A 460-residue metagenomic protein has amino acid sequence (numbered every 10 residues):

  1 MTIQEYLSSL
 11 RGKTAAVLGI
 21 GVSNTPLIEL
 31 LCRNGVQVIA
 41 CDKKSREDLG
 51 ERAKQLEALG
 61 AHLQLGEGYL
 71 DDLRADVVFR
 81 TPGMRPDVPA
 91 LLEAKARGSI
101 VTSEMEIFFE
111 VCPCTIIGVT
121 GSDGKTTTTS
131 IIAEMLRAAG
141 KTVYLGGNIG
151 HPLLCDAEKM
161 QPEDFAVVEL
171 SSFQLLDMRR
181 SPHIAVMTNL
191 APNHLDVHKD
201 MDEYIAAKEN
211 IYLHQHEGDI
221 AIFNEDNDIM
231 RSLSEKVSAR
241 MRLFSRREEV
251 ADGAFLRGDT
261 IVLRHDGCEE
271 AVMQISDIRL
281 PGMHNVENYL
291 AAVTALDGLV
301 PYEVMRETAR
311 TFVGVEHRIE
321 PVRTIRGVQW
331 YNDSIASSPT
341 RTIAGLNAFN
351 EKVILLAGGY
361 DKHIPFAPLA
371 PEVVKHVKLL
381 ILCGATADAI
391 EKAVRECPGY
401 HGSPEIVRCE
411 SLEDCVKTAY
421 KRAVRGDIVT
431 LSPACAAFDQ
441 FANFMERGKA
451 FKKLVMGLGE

Functional and structural regions predicted by a protein language model:
M1-S103, I107, K392: N-terminal leader/targeting and accessory segments in enzymes
I3-T14, N24-N34, T142, M273-K378: Nucleotide phosphate-binding/pyrophosphate-handling subdomain across enzymes that bind or process nucleotide phosphates
L31, V78, V119, N148 (+11 more regions): Residue-level signal for inorganic ion chemistry
R33, D71-L73, P82-E225, I229-R240 (+3 more regions): Phosphate-binding loop of NTP-binding sites
Q37-D42, Y144-L145, V167, L243 (+1 more regions): Short beta-strand "acidic-cap" motif of Rossmann-like dinucleotide-binding folds
Q37-K44, A221-E225, L356-A357, H376-A385: Short internal beta-strands
D42-K43, Q64-E67, T102-E106, S238-L256 (+4 more regions): Beta-strand->loop->alpha-helix junctions that form or flank phosphate-binding loops in nucleotide-handling enzymes
R52-K54, L369-D427: C-terminal helical cap/extension that packs against the catalytic core of soluble nucleotide-cofactor enzymes
